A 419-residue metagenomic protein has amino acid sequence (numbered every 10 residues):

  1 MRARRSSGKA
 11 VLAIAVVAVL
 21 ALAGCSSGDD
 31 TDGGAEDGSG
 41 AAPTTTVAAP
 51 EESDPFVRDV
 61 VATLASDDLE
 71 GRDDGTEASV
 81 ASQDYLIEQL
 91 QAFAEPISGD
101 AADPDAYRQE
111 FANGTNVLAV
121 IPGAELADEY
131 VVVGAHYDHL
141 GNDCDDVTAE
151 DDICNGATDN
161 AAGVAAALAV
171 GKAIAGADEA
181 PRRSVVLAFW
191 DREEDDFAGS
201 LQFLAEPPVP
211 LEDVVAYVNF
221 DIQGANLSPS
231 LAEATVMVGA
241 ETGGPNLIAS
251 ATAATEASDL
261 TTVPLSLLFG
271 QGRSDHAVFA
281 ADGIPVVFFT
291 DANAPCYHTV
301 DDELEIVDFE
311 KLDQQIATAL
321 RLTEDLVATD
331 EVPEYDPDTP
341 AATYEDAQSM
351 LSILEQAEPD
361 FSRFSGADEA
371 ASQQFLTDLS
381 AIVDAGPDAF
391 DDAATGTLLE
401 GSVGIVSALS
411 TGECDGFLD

Functional and structural regions predicted by a protein language model:
L20-G24: C-terminal motif of bacterial Sec signal peptides marking the signal peptidase cleavage site
C25-A41: Bacterial lipoprotein signal-peptidase II cleavage site
A62-T63, R72-P122: A non-catalytic alpha/beta surface segment that caps or lines the substrate-entry region of metallo-dependent hydrolase
T63, A225-A232, S266-P337: Active-site-adjacent mobile loop/cap segments within catalytic or ligand-binding domains
L64, L90, F111-V147: Acidic/His- and Gly-rich active-site-bordering loop/insert found across diverse amide/peptide-bond hydrolases
A119, V133-H139, C144-D196, A319: Alpha-helical metal-binding/catalytic segments enriched in His/Glu/Asp
W190-F288, D308: Metal-dependent peptidase/peptidase-like ectodomains
P333-S407: Acidic, Ser/Thr-rich low-complexity intrinsically disordered segments
